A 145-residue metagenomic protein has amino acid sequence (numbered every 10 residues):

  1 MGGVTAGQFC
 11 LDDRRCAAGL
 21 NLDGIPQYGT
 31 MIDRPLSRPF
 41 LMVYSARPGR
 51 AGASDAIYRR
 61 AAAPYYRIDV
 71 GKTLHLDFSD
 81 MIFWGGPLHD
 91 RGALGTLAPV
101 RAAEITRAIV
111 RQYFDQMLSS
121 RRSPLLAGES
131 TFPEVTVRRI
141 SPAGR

Functional and structural regions predicted by a protein language model:
M1-G2, A6: Gly/Ala-rich beta-loop-alpha elbow adjacent to hydrolase catalytic centers
L11, A17-F78: The feature captures the conserved acid-bearing segment of alpha/beta-hydrolase catalytic domains
R14, K72-H75, M81-R145: Alpha/beta-hydrolase-fold serine-hydrolase catalytic core, especially in secreted/extracellular enzymes
